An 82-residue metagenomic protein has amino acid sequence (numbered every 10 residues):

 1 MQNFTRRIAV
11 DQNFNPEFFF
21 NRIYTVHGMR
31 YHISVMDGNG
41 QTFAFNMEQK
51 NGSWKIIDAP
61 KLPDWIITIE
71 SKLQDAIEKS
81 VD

Functional and structural regions predicted by a protein language model:
M1-V26: Negatively charged, low-complexity tracts enriched in Asp/Glu with abundant Ser/Thr
Q2, Y24, M36, E48 (+1 more regions): Compositionally biased, low-complexity repeat tracts
N3-T5, R30, T42-A44: Exposed beta-strand and adjacent loop surfaces of beta-rich binding modules that mediate intermolecular recognition
Q12, D37-N39: Solvent-exposed strand-loop boundary residues in beta-sheet-rich modules
T25-M29, N51: Short, solvent-exposed coil/turn segments at beta-strand boundaries
V26, N39-Q41: Short, charged/polar surface micro-motifs in flexible loops or helix N-caps
Q41-D82: Acidic, low-complexity intrinsically disordered segments
